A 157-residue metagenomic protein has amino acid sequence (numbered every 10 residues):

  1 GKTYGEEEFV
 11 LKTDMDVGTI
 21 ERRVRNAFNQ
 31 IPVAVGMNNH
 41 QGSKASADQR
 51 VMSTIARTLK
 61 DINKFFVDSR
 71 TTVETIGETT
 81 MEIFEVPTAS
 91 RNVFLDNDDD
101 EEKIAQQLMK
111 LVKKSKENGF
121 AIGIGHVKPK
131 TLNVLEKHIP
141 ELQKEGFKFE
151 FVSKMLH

Functional and structural regions predicted by a protein language model:
G1-H157: Catalytic-site microenvironment of enzymes that process N-acetyl-hexosamine-containing cell-wall polysaccharides
